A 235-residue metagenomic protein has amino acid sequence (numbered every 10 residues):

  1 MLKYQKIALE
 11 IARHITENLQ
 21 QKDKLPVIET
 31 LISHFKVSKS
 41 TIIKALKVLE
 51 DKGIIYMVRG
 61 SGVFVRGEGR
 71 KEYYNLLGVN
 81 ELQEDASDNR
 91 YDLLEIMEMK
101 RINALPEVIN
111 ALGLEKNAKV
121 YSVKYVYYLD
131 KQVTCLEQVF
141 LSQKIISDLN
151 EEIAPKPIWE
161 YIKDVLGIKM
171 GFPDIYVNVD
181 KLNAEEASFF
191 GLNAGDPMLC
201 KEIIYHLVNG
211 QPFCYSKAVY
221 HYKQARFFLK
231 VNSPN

Functional and structural regions predicted by a protein language model:
M1-K3: Absolute protein N-terminus
Q5-I11, L31, F35-K36, A86-D88 (+2 more regions): An N-terminal domain-start capping segment
K6, E10-V65: N-terminal helix-turn-helix
I11, E81-L82, I158: Hydrophobic alpha-helical segments typical of transmembrane helices and their membrane-interface/capping positions
R13-H14, E29-I32, G67-G69, R90 (+2 more regions): A short, structure-level motif marking secondary-structure boundaries and short turns
K39-M97: Internal alpha/beta loop-helix hairpins
Y91-N235: C-terminal all-alpha effector/ligand-binding and dimerization domain of prokaryotic HTH-type transcriptional repressors
